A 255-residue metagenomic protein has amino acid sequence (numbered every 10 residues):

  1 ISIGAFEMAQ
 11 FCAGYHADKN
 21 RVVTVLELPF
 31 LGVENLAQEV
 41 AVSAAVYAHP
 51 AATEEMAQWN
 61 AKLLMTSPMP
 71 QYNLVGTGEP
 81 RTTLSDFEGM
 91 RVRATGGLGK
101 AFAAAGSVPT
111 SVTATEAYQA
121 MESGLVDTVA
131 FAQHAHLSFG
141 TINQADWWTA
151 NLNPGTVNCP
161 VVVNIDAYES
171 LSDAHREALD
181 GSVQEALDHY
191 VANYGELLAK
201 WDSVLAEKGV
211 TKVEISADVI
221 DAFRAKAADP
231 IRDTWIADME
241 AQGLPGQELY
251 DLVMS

Functional and structural regions predicted by a protein language model:
S2-Q38, A52-S255: N-terminal secretory/targeting leader peptides
V46-A48: Core domains of carbohydrate- and sulfate-ester-processing enzymes
